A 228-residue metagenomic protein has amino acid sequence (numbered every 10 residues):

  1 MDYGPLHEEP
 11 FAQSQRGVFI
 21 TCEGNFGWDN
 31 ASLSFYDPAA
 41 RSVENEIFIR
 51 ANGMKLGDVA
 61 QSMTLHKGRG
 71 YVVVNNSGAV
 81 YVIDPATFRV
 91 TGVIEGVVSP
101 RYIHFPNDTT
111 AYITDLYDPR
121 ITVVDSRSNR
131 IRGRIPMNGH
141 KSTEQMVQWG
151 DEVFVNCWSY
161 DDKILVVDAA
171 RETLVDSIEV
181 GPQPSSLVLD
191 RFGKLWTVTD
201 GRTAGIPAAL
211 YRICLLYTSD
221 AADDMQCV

Functional and structural regions predicted by a protein language model:
M1-V18: Bacterial Sec-dependent N-terminal signal peptides
I20-W28, V72-N76, I113-Y117, V155-S159 (+1 more regions): Conserved beta-strand positions in repeat-built beta-propeller and related beta-rich domains
G27-S32, D162-L165, A204-Y211: Structural motif
P38-A39, D84-F88, D125-N129, D168-E172 (+1 more regions): Short loop/turn segments that connect beta-strands within beta-propeller blades
V43-M54, R89-I94, R130-P136, T173-I178 (+1 more regions): A short beta-strand motif characteristic of beta-propeller blades
M54-H66, V97-P106, N138-W149, G181-G193 (+1 more regions): Beta-rich, blade/repeat-based domains predominating in secreted/periplasmic proteins but also intracellular
Y217-D224: Conserved small/polar residues in nucleotide/adenosyl-binding loops
